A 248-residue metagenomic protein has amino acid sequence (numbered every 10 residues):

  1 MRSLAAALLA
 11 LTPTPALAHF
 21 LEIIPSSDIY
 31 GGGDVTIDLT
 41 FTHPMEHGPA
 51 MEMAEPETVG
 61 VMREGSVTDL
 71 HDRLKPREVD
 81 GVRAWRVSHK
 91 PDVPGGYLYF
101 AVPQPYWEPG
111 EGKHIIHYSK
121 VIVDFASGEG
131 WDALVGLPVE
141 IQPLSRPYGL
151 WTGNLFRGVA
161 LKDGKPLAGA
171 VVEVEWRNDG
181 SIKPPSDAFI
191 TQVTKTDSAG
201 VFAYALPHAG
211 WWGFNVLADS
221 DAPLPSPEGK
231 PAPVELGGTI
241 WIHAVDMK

Functional and structural regions predicted by a protein language model:
T14-A18: Sec/Tat signal peptide C-region and signal peptidase I cleavage site
H19-T36, G112-A170, W176-G180, K230-K248: Beta-strand-rich domain onsets/edges
F41-P49, P109: Short amphipathic, basic-aromatic surface patches that mediate peripheral association with negatively charged
P49-T58, K165-E173: Short flexible loop/turn segments that cap and initiate beta-strands
G60-P109: Mid-chain, structured segments of secreted extracytoplasmic proteins
R86-H89, A199-A205: Short, surface-exposed beta-strand/beta-hairpin micro-motifs centered on an aromatic residue
Q104-E111, S220-P227: Short acidic/polar inter-strand loop motif in beta-rich domains
S181-A199: Short, acidic Ser/Thr/Gly-rich low-complexity loop/linker segments typical of extracellular and cell-surface proteins
